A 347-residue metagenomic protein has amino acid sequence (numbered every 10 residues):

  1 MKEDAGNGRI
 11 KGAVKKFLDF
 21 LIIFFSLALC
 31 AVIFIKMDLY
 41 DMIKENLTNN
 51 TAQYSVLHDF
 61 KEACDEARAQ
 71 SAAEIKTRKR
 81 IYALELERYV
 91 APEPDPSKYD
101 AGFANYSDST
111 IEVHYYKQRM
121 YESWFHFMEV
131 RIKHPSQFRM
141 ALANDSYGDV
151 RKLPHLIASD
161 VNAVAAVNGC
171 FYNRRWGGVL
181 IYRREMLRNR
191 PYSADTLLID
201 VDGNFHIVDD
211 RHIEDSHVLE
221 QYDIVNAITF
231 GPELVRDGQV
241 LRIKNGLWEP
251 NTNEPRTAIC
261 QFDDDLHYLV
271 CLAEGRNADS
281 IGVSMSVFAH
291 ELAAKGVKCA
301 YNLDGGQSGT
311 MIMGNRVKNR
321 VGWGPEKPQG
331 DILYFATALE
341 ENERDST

Functional and structural regions predicted by a protein language model:
K2-T347: Gly/Ser/Thr/Pro-rich low-complexity, intrinsically disordered segments
